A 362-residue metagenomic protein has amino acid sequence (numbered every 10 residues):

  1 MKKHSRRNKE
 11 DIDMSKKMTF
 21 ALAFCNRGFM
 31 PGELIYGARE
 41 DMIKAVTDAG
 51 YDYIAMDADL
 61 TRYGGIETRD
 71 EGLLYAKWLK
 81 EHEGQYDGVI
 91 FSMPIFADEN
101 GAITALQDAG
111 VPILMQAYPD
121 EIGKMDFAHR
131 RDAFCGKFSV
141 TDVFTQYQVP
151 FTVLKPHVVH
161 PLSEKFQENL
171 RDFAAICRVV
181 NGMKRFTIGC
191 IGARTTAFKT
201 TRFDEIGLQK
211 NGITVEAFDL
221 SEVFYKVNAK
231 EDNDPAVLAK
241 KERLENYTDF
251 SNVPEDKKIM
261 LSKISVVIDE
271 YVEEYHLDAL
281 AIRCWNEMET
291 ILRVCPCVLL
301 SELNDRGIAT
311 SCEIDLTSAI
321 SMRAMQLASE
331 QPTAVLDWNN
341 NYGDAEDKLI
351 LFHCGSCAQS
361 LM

Functional and structural regions predicted by a protein language model:
K3-D13: Short, Lys/Arg-enriched N-terminal segments with co-localized hydrophobic residues within the first ~10-30 amino acids
D11-I35, V158: Mature N-terminal, pre-catalytic/accessory segment of carbohydrate-active enzymes
S15-A21, Y53, A117, E121-A239 (+2 more regions): Cap/lid and interdomain-hinge subdomains that line or gate substrate/regulatory clefts in soluble alpha/beta enzymes
K16, F20, E33-D41, T61-R62 (+11 more regions): Anaerobic metallocofactor- and corrinoid-dependent redox/one-carbon enzyme cores, especially those from methanogenesis
G37-Y51: A short, Lys/Arg-enriched amphipathic alpha-helix followed by its capping loop at the start of a domain
I54-W78, Y225-N233: N-terminal beta-loop-helix "entrance" segment that forms/cooperates in small-molecule cofactor or anionic ligand
L74-L106, G110-V111: Glycine-rich, N-terminal phosphate-binding loop and its surrounding beta-alpha-beta segment
